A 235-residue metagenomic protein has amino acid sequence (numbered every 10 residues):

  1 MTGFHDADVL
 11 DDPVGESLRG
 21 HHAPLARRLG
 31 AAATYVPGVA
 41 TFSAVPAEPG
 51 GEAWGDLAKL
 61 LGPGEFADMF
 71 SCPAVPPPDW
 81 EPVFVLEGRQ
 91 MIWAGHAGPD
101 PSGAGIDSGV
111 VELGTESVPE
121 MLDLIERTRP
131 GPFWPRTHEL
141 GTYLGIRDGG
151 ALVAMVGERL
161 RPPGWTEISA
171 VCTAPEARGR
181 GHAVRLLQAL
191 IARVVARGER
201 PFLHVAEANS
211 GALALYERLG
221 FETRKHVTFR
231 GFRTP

Functional and structural regions predicted by a protein language model:
T2-G103: Acyl-donor-binding surface of acyltransferase catalytic domains
T2-L10, A94-G131: Short amphipathic alpha-helix that is part of the acyltransferase structural core
S43-P49, V171-R178, A206: A short, internal acetyl-CoA/4′-phosphopantetheine-binding micro-motif in the GNAT/acyltransferase core
E52-L57, G179-V195, L213-R218: Conserved acetyl-CoA-binding loop-helix of GNAT-fold acetyltransferases
V75-W80, V184, E207-H226, R233: Conserved active-site alpha-helix within GNAT-family acetyltransferase domains
F84-W93, W165, E222-P235: Conserved catalytic-core motifs of GNAT/GCN5-like acyltransferases
P132-T142, I146-A174: A conserved beta-strand-loop-helix scaffold within acyl/acetyltransferase catalytic domains
I168, P201-V205: Conserved hydrophobic beta-strand within the GNAT/NAT acetyltransferase core sheet that lines the active-site cleft
